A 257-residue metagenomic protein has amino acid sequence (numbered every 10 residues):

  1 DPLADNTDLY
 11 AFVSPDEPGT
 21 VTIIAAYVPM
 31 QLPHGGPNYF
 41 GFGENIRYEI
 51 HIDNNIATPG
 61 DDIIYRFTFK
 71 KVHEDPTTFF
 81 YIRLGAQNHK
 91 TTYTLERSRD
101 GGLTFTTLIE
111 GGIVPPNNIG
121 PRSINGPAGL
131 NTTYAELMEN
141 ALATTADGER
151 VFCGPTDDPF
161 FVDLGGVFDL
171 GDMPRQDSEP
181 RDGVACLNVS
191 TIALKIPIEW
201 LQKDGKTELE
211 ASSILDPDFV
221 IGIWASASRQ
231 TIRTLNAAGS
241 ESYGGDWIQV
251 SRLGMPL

Functional and structural regions predicted by a protein language model:
D1-L257: Surface-exposed extracytoplasmic segments
